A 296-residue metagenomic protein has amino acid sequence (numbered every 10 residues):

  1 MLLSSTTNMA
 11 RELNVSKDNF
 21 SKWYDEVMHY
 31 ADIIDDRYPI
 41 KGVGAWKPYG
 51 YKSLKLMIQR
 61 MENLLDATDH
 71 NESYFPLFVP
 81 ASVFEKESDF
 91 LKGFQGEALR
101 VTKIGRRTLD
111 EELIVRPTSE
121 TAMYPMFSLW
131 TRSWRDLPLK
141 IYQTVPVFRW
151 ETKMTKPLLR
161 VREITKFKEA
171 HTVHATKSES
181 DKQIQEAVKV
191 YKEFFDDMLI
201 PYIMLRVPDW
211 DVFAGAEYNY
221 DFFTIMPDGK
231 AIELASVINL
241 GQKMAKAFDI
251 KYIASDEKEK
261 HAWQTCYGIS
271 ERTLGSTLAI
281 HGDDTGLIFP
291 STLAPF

Functional and structural regions predicted by a protein language model:
L2-F296: TRNA-recognition modules of translation machinery and tRNA-sensing kinases, especially anticodon-binding
